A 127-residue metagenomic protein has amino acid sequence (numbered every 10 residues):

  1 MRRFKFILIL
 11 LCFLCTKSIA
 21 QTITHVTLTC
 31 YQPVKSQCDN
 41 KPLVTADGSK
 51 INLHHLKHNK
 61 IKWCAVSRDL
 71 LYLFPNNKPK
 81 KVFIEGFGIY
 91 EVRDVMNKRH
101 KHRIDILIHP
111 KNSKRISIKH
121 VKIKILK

Functional and structural regions predicted by a protein language model:
F4-L14: Sec-dependent N-terminal signal peptides
L14-Q21: Bacterial Sec-dependent signal peptides at the C-terminal "C-region" and cleavage site
Q21-K127: Solvent-exposed, well-ordered loop and adjacent helix/strand elements within mature globular domains that form
